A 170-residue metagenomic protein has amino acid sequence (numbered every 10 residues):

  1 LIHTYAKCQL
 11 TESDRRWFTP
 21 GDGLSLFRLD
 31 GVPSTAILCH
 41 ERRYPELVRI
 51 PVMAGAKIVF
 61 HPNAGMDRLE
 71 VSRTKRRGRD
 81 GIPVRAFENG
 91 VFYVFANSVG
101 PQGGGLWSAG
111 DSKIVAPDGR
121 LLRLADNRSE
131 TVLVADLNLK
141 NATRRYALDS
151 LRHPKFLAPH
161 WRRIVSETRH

Functional and structural regions predicted by a protein language model:
L1, G23, D111-S112: Conserved beta-strand and immediately adjacent loop positions that scaffold enzyme active sites
L1-I2, L121: Hydrophobic "anchor" residues
H3-Y5, A125: Short hydrophobic alpha-helix segments
K7-P20, S129-L148: A short, polar/charged loop-to-alpha-helix boundary motif
S13-R16, T35-C39, L69-R73: Short, flexible loop segments at the rims of nucleotide/cofactor-binding pockets, characterized by
S25-K57, A142-H170: Cysteine/selenocysteine-centered motifs that mediate thiol-based redox chemistry or coordinate metal-sulfur cofactors
F27-D30, A116-P117, L137: Active-site beta-strand termini and strand-to-loop segments that position acidic
R42-T131: CN hydrolase (nitrilase-like) catalytic-core segments centered on the catalytic cysteine and neighboring Lys/Glu
